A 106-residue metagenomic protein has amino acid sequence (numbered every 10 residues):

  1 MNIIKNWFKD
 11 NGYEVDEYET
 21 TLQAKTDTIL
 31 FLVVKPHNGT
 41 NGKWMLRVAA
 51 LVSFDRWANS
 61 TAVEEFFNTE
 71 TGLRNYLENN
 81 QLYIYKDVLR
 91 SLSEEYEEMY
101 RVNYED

Functional and structural regions predicted by a protein language model:
M1-D27, W57-S60, E94, E98-D106: Negatively charged, low-complexity tracts enriched in Asp/Glu with abundant Ser/Thr
I3-I4, I29, V33-V34, I84: Weak global preference for isoleucine
I3-I4, N11, T40, S53 (+2 more regions): Acidic, low-complexity intrinsically disordered regions
N11-F54: Amphipathic, interaction-prone secondary-structure segments
V52-D106: Mixed-charge, Lys/Arg-enriched low-complexity segments
